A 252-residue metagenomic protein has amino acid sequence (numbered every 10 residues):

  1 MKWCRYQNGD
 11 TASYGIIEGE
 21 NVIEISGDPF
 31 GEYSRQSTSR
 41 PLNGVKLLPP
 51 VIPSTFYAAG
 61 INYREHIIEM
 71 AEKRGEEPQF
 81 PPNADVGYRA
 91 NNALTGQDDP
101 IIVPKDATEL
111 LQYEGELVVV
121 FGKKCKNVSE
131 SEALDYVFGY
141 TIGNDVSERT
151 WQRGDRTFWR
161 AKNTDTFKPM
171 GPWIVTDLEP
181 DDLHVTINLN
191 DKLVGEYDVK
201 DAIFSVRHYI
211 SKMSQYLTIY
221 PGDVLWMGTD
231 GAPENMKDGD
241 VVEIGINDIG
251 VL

Functional and structural regions predicted by a protein language model:
M1-F80, A84, L178, T186 (+2 more regions): N-terminal non-catalytic cap/leader segment that marks the start of a structured domain
Y14, E116-V120, T141, T186: Residues embedded in well-ordered beta-strands
S37, N43-P50, H66, I102-K105 (+1 more regions): Catalytic-pocket segment enriched in acidic/His residues
I52-S54, P81-A84, A90, A107-T108 (+5 more regions): Short coil/turn connectors at secondary-structure junctions
E77-N127: Hydrophobic alpha-helical segments and helix pairs
C125-V128, L178-P180: Short helix-loop capping/hinge motifs at secondary-structure junctions, enriched in acidic/polar residues
K126-T141: N-terminal accessory regions of nucleic-acid-interacting proteins
